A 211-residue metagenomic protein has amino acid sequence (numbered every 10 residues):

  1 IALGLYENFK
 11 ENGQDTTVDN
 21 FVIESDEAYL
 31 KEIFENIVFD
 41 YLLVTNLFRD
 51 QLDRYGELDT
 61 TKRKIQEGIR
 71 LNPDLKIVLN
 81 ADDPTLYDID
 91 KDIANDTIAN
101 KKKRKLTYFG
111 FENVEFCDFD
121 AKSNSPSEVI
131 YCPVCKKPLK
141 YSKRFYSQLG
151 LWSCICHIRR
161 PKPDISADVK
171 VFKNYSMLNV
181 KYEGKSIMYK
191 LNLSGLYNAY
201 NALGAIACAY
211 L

Functional and structural regions predicted by a protein language model:
I1-E11: Conserved substrate/cofactor phosphate-moiety recognition/catalytic segment in nucleotide-dependent phosphotransferases
L3, V22-D26, D59-T60: Short gly/ser/thr-rich secondary-structure transition/capping motifs
S25-D50, I89-M188: Extended acidic/charged loop-beta regions that coordinate divalent cations and stabilize anionic phosphate/carboxylate
T45, V78, N201, A205: Residue-level signal for inorganic ion chemistry
L52-D59: Glycine/threonine-rich flexible loop motifs
K62-N72: Substrate-engagement module of ASCE P-loop NTPases
N72-I77, K101-R104: A short helix->loop->beta-strand "cap" motif at the edges of active sites that frequently abuts
F172-N174, L178-L211: Nucleotide phosphate-binding/pyrophosphate-handling subdomain across enzymes that bind or process nucleotide phosphates
